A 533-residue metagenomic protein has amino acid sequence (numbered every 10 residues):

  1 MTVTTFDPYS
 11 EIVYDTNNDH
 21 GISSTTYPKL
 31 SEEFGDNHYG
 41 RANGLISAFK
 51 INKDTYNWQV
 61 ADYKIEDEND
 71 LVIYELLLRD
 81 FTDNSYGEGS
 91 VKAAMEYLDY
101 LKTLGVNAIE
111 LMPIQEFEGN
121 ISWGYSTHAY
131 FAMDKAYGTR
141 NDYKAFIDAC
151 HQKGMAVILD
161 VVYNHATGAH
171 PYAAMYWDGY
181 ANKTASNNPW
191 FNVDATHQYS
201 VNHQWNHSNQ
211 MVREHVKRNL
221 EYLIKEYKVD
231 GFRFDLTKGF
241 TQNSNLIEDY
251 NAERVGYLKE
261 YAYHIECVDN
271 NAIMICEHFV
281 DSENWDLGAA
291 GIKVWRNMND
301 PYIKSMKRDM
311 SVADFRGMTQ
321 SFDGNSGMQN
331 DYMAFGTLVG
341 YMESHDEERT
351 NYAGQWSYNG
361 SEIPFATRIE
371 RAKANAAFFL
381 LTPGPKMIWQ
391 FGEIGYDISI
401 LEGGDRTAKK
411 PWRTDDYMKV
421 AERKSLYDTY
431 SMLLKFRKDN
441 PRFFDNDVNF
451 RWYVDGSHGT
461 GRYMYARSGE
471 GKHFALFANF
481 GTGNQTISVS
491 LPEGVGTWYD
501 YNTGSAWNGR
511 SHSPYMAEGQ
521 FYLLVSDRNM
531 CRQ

Functional and structural regions predicted by a protein language model:
M1-L71, Y86, Q520-Y522: The feature marks proteins involved in alpha-glucan
Y9, D19, H38, T55-E68 (+4 more regions): Substrate-binding/active-site clefts of carbohydrate-active enzymes
N84-Y97, G354-I363, G404, A506-M516: Short, polar loop/linker segments at the starts of domains and inter-domain junctions
K102, D230-F234, K386-G392: Active-site regions of oxyanion-processing enzymes, predominantly non-cytosolic
P113-Q115, W123-S126, H151-K153, L236-Y341 (+7 more regions): Active-site-proximal helices and loops of the catalytic beta/alpha 8
S344-E347, I369: Glycine-rich, aromatic-lined ligand/substrate-binding cores of catalytic and carbohydrate-binding domains
A372-K373: Conserved interdomain hinge at the start of the Helicase C-terminal
G509-Q533: C-terminal beta-strand-rich structural cap/linker in extracellular carbohydrate-active enzymes
